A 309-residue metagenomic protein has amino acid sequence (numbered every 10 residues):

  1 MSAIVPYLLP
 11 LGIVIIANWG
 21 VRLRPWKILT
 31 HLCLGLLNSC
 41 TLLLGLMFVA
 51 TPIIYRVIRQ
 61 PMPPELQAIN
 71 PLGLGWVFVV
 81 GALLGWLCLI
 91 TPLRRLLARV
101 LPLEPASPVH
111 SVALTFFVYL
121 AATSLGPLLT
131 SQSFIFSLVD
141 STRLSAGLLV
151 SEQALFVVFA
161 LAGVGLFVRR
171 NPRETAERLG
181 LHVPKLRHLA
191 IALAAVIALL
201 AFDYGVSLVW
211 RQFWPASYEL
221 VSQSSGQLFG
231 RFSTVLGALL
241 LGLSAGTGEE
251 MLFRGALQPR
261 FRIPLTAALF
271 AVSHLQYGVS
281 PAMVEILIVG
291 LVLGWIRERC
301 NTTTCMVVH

Functional and structural regions predicted by a protein language model:
M1-H31, L46-V57, L193, I197-V308: Transmembrane helix-loop-helix hairpins at the membrane interface of multi-pass integral membrane proteins
M1-V100: Generic N-terminal amphipathic/basic segments
Y7-A17, N38-L46, W76-C88, V112-G126 (+4 more regions): Hydrophobic alpha-helical membrane segments, chiefly transmembrane helices and signal peptide h-regions, characterized
A17-N18, L83-R94, V158-P172, L243-Q258: Transmembrane alpha-helical segments in integral membrane proteins
T30, T41, T51, T91 (+9 more regions): Residue-identity detector for threonine
M62-I69, L96-V157, G165-S244: Juxtamembrane helix-loop-helix connectors linking adjacent transmembrane helices in multi-pass membrane enzymes
